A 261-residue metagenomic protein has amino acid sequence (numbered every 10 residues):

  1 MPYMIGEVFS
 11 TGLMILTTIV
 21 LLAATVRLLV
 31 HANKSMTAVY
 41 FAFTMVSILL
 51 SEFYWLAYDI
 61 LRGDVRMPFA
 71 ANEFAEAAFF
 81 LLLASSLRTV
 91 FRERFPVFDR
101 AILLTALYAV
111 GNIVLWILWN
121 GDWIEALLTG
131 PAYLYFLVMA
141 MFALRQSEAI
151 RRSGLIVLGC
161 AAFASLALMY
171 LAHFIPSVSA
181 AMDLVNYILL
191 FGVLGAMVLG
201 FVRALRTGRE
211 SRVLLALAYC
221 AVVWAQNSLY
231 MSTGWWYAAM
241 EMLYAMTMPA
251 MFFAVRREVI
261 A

Functional and structural regions predicted by a protein language model:
M1-G6, A24-K34: Short, hydrophobic transmembrane alpha-helix segments
M1-V20, F69-N72, V114-G130, Y237-A238: Hydrophobic transmembrane alpha-helical segments in integral membrane proteins
S10-L13, T17, N72-F79, L128-A132 (+2 more regions): Alpha-helical transmembrane segments of integral membrane proteins, emphasizing hydrophobic/aromatic residues
L13-A24, T37-L61, N72-L83, I102-W116 (+3 more regions): Hydrophobic alpha-helical transmembrane segments of multi-pass membrane proteins
L21-L29, F74-I124, G130-S153, L194-R203 (+1 more regions): Internal transmembrane alpha-helix with an interfacial aromatic "cap," most often the third helix
L61-M67, L115-L127, F174-A181, Y230-W235: Membrane-interface helix caps and helix-loop-helix hairpins in membrane proteins
G63-N72, P96: Functional transmembrane or membrane-interface alpha-helices that line membrane-embedded catalytic, ligand-binding
M141-F142, F163-A261: C-terminal transmembrane-bundle signature of multipass membrane proteins, characterized by strong activation on
